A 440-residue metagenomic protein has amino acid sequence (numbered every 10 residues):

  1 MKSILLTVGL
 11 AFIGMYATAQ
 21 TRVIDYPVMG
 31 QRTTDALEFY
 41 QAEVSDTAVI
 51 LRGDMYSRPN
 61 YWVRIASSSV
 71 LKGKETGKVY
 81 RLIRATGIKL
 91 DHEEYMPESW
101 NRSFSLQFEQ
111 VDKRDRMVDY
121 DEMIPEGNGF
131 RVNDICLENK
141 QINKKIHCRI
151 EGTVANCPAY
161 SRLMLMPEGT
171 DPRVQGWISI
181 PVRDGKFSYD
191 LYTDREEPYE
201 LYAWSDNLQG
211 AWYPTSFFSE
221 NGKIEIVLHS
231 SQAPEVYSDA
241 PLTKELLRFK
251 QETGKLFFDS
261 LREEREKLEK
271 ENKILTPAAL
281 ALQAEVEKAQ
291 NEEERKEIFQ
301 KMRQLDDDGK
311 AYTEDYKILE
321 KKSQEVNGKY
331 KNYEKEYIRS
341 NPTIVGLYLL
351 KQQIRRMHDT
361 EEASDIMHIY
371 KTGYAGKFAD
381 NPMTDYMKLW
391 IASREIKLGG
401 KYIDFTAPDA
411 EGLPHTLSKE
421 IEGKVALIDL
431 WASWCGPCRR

Functional and structural regions predicted by a protein language model:
M1-V23, K145, S433: Bacterial Sec-dependent N-terminal signal peptides
T47-R58, G152: Short, well-ordered beta-strand segments enriched in hydrophobic/aromatic residues
Y56-P97: The feature marks short-to-medium sequence segments in extracytoplasmic or secretory-pathway proteins
I83-M117: Short, solvent-exposed, Trp/other aromatic-anchored flexible loops in extracytoplasmic proteins
K89, C136-K321: A non-transmembrane, solvent-exposed segment enriched in polar/low-complexity residues
V111-N128, Y199-W204: Short, surface-exposed ligand- or partner-binding patches at beta-edge/loop junctions that are enriched in aromatics
D385-K419: N-terminal "domain-start" segment that seeds a small globular fold
E422-R440: Conserved redox-active cysteine motifs that mediate thiol-disulfide chemistry, especially di-cysteine Cys-X(1-2)-Cys
